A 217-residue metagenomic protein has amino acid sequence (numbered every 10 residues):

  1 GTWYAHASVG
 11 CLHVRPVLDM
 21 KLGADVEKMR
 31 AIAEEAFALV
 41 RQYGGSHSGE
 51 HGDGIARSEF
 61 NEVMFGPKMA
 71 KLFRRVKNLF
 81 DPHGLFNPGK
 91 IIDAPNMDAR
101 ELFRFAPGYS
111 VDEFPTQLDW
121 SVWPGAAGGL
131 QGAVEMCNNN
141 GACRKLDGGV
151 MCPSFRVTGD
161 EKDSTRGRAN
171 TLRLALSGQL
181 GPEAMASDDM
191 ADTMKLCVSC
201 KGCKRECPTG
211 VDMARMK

Functional and structural regions predicted by a protein language model:
G1-N139, G159-E161, G167, L196: Conserved glycine-rich FAD pyrophosphate-binding loop
F103-K217: Ferredoxin-type iron-sulfur electron-transfer modules in oxidoreductases and energy-metabolism complexes
